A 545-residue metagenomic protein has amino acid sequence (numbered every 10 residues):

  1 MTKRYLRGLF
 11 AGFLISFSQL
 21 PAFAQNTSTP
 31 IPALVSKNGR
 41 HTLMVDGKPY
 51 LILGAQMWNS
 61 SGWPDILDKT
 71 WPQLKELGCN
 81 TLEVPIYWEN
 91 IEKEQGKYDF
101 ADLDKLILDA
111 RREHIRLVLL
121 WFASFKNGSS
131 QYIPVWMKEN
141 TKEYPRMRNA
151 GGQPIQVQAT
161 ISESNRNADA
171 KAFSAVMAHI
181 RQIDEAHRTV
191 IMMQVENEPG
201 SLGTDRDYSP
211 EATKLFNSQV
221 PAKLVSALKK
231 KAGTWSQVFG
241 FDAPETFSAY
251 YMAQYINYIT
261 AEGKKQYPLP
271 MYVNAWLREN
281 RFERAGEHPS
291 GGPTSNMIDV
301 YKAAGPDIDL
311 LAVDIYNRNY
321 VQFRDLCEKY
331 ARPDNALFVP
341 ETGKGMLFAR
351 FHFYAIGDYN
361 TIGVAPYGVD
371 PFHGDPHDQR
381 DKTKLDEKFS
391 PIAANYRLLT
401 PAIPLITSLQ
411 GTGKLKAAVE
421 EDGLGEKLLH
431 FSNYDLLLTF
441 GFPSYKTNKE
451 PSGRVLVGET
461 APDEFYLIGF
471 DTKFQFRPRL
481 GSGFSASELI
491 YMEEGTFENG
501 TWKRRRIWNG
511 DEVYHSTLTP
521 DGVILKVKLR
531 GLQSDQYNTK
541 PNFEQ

Functional and structural regions predicted by a protein language model:
A24-N80: N-terminal carbohydrate-binding accessory modules
I52-G62, P85-L103, A150-K171, I183 (+4 more regions): The substrate-binding groove and active-site-proximal loops of carbohydrate-active enzymes, especially glycoside
S60-E76, G286-A304, F323, A349-H352: Short, acidic/polar
I66-T141, M252-P268: Aromatic-lined substrate-binding rim segments of carbohydrate-active enzymes
I115, Y258-L269, N296-I403: Catalytic-core region of carbohydrate-active enzymes that cleave or remodel glycosidic bonds
K142-I298: Polysaccharide-binding and catalytic clefts of secreted carbohydrate-active enzymes
F353-G481: Aromatic- and carboxylate-lined catalytic core of secreted/periplasmic carbohydrate-active enzymes
L436, G441-E450, D463-Q545: C-terminal beta-sandwich/jelly-roll accessory domains of carbohydrate-active enzymes
